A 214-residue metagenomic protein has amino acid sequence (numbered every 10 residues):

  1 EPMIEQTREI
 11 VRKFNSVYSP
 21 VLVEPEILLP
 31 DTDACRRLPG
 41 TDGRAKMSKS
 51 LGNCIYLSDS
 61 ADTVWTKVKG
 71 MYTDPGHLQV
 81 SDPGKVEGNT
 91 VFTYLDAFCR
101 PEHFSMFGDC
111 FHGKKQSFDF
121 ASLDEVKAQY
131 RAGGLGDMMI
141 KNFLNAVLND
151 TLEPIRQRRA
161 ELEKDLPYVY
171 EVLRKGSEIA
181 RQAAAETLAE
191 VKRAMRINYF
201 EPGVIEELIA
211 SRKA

Functional and structural regions predicted by a protein language model:
P2-A214: Conserved nucleotide- and phosphate/pyrophosphate-binding catalytic cores in adenylate/nucleotidyl-handling enzymes
